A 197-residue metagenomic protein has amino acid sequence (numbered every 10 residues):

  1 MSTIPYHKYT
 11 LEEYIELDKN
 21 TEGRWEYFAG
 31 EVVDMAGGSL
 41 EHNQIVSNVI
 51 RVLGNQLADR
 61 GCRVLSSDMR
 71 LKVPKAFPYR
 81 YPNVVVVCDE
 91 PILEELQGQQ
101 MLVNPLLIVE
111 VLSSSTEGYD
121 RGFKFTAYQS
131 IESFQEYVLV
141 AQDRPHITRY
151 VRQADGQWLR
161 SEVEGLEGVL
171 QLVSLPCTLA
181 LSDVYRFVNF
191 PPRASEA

Functional and structural regions predicted by a protein language model:
M1-A197: Gly/Pro/Ser/Thr-rich low-complexity, intrinsically disordered segments predominantly at protein N-termini
